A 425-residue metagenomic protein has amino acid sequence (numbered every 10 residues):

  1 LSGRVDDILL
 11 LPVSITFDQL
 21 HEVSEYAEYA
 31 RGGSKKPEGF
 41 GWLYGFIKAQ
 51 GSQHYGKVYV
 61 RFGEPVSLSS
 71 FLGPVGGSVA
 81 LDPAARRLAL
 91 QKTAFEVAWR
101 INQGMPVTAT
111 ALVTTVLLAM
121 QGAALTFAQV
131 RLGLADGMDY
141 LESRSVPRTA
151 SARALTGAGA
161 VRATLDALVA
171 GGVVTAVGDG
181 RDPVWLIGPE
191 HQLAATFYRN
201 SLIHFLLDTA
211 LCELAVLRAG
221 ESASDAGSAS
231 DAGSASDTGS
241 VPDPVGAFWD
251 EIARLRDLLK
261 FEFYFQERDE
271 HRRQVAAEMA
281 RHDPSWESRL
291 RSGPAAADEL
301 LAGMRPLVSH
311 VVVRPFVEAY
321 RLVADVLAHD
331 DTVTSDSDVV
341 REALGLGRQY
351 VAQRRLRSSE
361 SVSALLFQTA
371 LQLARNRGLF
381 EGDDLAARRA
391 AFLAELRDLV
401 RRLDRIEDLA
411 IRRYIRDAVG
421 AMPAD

Functional and structural regions predicted by a protein language model:
L1-D425: Membrane-interfacial terminal anchoring regions of lipid-handling membrane enzymes
